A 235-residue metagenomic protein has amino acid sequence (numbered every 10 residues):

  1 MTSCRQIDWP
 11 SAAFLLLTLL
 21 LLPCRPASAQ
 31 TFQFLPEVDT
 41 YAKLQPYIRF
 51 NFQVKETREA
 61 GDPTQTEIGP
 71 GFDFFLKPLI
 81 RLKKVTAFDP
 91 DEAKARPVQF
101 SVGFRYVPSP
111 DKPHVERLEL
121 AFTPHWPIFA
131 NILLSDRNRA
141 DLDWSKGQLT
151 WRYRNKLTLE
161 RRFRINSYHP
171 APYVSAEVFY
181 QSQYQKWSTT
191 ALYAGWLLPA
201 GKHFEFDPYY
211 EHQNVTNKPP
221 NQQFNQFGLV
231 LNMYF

Functional and structural regions predicted by a protein language model:
T2-F14: Bacterial N-terminal signal peptides that target proteins for export
A12-P23: Bacterial N-terminal signal peptides
R25-E67: Short glycine/proline- and aromatic-enriched beta-strand/turn motifs that initiate or cap beta-hairpins
F32-F34, T64-I68, H114-L118, L149-N155 (+2 more regions): Residues that define the transmembrane beta-barrel architecture of outer-membrane proteins
P36, Y47-E59, K83-D89, R96-P110 (+3 more regions): Transmembrane beta-strand segments that form the barrel wall of outer-membrane beta-barrel proteins
T64-H125: Hydrophobic/aromatic-rich structural module bridging two neighboring secondary-structure elements via a short loop
L76-I80, W126-K218, F227, N232-F235: Outer-membrane beta-barrel transmembrane domain signature
